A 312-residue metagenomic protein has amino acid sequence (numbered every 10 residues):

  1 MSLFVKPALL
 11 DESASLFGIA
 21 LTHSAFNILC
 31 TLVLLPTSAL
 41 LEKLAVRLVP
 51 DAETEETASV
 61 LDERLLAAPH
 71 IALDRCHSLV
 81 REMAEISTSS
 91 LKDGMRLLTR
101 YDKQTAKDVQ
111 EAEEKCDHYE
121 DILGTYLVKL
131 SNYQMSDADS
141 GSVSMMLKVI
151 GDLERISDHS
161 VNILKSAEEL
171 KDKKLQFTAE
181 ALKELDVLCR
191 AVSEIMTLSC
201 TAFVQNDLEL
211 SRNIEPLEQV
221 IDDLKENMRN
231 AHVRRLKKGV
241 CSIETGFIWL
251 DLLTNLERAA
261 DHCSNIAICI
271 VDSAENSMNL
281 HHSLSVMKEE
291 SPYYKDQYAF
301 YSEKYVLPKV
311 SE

Functional and structural regions predicted by a protein language model:
S2-T22, F26-E312: Cytosolic, long alpha-helical scaffolding segments
